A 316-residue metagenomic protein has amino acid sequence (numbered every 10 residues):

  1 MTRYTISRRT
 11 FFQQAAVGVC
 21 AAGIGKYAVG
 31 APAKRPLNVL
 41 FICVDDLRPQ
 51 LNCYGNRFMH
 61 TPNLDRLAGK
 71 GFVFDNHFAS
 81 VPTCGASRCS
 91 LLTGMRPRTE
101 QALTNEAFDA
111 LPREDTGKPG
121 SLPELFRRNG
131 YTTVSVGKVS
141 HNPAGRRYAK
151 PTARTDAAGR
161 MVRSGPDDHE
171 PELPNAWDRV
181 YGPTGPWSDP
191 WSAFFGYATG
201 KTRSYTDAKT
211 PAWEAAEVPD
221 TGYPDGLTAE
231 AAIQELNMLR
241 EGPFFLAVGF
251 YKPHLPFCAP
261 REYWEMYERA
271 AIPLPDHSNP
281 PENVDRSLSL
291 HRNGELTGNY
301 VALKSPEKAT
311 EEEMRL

Functional and structural regions predicted by a protein language model:
T2-L316: Formylglycine-dependent sulfatase
